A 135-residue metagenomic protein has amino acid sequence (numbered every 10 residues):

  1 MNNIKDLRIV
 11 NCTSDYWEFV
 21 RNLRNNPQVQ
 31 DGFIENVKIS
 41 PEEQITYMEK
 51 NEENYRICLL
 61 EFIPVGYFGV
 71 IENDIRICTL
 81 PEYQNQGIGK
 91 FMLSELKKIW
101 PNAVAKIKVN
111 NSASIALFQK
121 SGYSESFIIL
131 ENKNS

Functional and structural regions predicted by a protein language model:
M1-D15: Conserved N-terminal entry element of GNAT/NAT acetyltransferase domains
Q28-T46: Conserved GNAT-fold acetyl-CoA-binding loop/helix
N54-G66: Conserved beta-hairpin
D74-Q86, K108: A short, internal acetyl-CoA/4′-phosphopantetheine-binding micro-motif in the GNAT/acyltransferase core
Y83, G87-E95: Conserved acetyl-CoA pyrophosphate-binding loop and the N-cap/start of the following alpha-helix in GNAT-like
K90-F91, V109-I128: Conserved active-site alpha-helix within GNAT-family acetyltransferase domains
I99-N110: Conserved GNAT acetyl-CoA-binding A-motif
